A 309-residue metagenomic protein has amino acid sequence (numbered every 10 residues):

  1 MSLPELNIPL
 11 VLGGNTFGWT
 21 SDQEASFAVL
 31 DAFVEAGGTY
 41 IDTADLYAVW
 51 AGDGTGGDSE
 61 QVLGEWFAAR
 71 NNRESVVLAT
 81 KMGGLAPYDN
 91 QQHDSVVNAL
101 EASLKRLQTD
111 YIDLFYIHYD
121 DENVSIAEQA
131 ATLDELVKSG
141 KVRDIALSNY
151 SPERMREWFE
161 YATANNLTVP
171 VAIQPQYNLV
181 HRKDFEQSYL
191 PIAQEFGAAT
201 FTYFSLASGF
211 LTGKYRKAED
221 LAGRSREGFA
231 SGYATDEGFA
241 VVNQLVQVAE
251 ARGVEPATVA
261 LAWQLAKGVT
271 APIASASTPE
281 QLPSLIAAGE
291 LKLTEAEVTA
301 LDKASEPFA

Functional and structural regions predicted by a protein language model:
M1-E74, K138: N-terminal binding-site loop/beta-alpha segment at the start of enzyme catalytic domains that lines or forms
L12-G14, T43, T80, L114-I117 (+4 more regions): Conserved beta-strand positions
G13-E24, M82-D94, N123-V124: Active-site mouth loops of central-metabolism enzymes
D22-F33, Q91-R106, M155-E160: Short, acidic/polar
A28, G56-V62, H93-V97, A127-T132 (+1 more regions): Charged helix-capping and loop-helix junction motifs
Y47-A51, G84-D89, L211, S284: A short acidic, helix-capping loop that chelates divalent metal ions and anchors anionic groups
L104-N123: Active-site groove signature of glycoside hydrolases
D120, V124-A309: Beta/alpha (TIM)-barrel catalytic core signal, keyed to glycine-rich beta->alpha loops juxtaposed to Asp/Glu that bind
